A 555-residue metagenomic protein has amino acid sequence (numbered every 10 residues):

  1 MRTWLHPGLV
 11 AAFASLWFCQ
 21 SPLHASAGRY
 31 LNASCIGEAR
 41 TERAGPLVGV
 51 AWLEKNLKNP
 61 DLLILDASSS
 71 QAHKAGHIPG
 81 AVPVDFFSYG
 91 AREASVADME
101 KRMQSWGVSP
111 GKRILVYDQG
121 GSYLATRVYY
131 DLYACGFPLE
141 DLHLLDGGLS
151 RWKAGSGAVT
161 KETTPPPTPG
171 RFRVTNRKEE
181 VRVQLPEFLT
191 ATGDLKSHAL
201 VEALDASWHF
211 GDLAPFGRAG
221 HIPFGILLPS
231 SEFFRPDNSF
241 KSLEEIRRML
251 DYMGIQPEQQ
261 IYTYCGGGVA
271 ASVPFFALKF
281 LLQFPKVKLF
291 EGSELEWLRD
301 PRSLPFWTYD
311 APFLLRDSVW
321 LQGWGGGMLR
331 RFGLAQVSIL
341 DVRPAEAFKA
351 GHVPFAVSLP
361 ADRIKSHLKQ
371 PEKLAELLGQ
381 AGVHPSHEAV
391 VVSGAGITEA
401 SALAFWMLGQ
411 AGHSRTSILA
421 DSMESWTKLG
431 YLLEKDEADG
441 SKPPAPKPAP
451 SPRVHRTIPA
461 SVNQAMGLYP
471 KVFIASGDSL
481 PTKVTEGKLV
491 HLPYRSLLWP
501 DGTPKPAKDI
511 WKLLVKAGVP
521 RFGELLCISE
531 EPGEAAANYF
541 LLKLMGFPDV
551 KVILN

Functional and structural regions predicted by a protein language model:
M1-L9, G268: Bacterial N-terminal signal peptides that target proteins for export
G8-Q20: Bacterial N-terminal signal peptides
C19, L23-N555: Cytosolic catalytic domains that perform sulfur/thiol-centered chemistry
